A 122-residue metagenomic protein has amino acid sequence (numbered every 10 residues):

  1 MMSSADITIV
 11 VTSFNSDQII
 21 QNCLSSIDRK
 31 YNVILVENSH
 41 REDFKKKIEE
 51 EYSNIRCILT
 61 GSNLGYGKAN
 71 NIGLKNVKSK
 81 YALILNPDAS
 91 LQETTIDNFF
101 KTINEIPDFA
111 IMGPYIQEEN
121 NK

Functional and structural regions predicted by a protein language model:
D6-T8, N32: Cell-envelope/extracellular polymer assembly enzymes that use nucleotide-activated donors
S13-R29: Short, well-formed alpha-helical segments that are part of the catalytic scaffolds of diverse glycosyltransferases
S26, E37-K46: A conserved acidic beta->alpha catalytic loop
Y31-H40, I58-T60: Short beta-strand/loop segment that forms part of the nucleotide-sugar
T60-V77: Glycine-rich, basic loop-to-helix element that forms the pyrophosphate-binding segment of sugar-nucleotide handling
A82: Short aromatic/hydrophobic "clamp" motif used to bind/position activated sugar donors
N86-S90: The conserved acidic donor/metal-binding loop of glycosyltransferases
T94-K122: Conserved donor NDP-sugar-binding/catalytic core segment of glycosyltransferases
